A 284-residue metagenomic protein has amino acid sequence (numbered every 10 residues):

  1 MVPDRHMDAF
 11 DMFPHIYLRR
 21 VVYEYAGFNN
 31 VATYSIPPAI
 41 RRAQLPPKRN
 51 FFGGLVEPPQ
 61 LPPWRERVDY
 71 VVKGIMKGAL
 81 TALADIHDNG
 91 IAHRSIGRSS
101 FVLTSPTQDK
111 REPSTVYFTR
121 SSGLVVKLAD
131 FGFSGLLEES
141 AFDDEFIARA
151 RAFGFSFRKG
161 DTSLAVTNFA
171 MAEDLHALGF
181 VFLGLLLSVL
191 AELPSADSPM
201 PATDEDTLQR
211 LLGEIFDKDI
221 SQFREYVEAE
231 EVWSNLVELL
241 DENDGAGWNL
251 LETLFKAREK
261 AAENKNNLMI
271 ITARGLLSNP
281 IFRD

Functional and structural regions predicted by a protein language model:
V2-D69: Conserved structural core of kinase catalytic domains
V21, L136, V181-L185, L250: Conserved hydrophobic scaffold of the eukaryotic protein kinase-like catalytic domain
I75-M76: Activation segment signature within eukaryotic-like protein kinase domains
T81-I91: Protein kinase catalytic-loop region centered on the HRD/HxD motif
H87, L186, F255-E259: Protein kinase-like catalytic domain
G97-G160: Activation segment/activation loop of eukaryotic-type protein kinase catalytic domains
F146, A150-N243: Conserved C-lobe activation region of Hanks-type protein kinase-like domains
K256-D284: Terminal C-lobe "cap" of eukaryotic-type protein kinase domains
